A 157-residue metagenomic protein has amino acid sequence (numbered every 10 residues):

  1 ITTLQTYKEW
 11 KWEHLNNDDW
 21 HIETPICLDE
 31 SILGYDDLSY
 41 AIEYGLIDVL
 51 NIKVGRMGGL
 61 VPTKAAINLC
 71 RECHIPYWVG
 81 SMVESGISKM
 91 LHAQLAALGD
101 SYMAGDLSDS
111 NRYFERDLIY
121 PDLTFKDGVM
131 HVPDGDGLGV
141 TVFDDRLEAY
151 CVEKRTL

Functional and structural regions predicted by a protein language model:
I1-S88, F114: Catalytic core of soluble alpha/beta enzymes
V83-L157: Flexible C-terminal active-site loop/helix
